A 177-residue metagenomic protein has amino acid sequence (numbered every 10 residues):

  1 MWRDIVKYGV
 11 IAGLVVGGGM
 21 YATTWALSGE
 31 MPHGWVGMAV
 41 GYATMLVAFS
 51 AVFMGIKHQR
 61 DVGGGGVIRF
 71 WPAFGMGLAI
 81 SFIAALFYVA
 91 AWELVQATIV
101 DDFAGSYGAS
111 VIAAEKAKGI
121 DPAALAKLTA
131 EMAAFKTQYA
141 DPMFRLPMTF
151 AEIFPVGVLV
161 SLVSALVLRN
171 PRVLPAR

Functional and structural regions predicted by a protein language model:
M1-Q59: Transmembrane alpha-helical insertion/packing segments
W2-D4, R169-R177: Short, charged juxtamembrane terminal tails flanking transmembrane helices
R3, K7-A12, P72-A84: Alpha-helical transmembrane segments of multi-pass membrane proteins
V15-T23, T44-A48, A84-Y88, W92 (+3 more regions): Alpha-helical transmembrane segments of multipass membrane proteins
M20-S28, I56-R60, Y88-Q96, S164-R169: Membrane-water interface at transmembrane helix exits
M54-W71: Membrane-helix interface/capping segments
V89-G119: Functional transmembrane-helix hotspots
M132-P155: Individual transmembrane alpha-helix segments
